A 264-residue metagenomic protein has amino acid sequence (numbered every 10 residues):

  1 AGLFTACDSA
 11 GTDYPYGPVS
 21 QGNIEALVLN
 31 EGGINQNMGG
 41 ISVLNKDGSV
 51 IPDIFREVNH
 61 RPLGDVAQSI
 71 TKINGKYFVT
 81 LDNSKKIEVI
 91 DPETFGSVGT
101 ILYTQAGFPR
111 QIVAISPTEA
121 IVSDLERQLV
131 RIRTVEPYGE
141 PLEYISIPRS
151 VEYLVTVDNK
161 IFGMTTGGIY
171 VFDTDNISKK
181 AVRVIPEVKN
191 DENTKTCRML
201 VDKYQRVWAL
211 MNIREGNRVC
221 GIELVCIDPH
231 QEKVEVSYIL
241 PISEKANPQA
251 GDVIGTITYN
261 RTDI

Functional and structural regions predicted by a protein language model:
A1-A26: Bacterial Sec-dependent N-terminal signal peptides
I24-Q36, V79-N83, A114, I121-E126 (+4 more regions): Conserved beta-strand positions in repeat-built beta-propeller and related beta-rich domains
N35-S42, K86-V89, Q128-R131, G168-D173 (+1 more regions): Structural motif
N37-I115: Post-signal peptide N-terminal segment of secreted/secretory-pathway proteins
K46-D47, D91-F95, R133-Y138, D173-I177 (+1 more regions): Short loop/turn segments that connect beta-strands within beta-propeller blades
E57-L63, T100-Q105, E143-P148, V184-E192 (+1 more regions): Surface loop/turn motifs at the tips and blade-to-blade linkers of beta-strand repeat domains
G64-S69, G107-I115, R149-D158, D191-D202 (+1 more regions): Repeated scaffold domains used in trafficking and secretory/extracellular systems, primarily beta-propellers
I145-Y238: Solenoidal tandem-repeat scaffolds enriched in leucines and small polar residues
